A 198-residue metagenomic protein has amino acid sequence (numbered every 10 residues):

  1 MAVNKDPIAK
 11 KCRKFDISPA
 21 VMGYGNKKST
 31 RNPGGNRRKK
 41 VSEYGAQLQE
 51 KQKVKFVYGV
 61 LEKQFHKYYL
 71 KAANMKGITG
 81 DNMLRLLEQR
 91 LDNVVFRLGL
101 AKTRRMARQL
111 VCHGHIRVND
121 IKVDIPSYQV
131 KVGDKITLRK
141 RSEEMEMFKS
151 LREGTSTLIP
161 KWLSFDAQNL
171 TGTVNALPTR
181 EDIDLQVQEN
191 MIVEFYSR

Functional and structural regions predicted by a protein language model:
M1-L98, I125-R198: Ferredoxin-like alpha/beta domains used as RNA- or RNAP-binding modules
A101-R104, L110-V111, V130: Short, well-ordered loop/turn sites that connect or cap secondary structure elements
R105-Q109, I121-P126: Short, surface-exposed recognition loops or helix-turn segments adjacent to catalytic cores
